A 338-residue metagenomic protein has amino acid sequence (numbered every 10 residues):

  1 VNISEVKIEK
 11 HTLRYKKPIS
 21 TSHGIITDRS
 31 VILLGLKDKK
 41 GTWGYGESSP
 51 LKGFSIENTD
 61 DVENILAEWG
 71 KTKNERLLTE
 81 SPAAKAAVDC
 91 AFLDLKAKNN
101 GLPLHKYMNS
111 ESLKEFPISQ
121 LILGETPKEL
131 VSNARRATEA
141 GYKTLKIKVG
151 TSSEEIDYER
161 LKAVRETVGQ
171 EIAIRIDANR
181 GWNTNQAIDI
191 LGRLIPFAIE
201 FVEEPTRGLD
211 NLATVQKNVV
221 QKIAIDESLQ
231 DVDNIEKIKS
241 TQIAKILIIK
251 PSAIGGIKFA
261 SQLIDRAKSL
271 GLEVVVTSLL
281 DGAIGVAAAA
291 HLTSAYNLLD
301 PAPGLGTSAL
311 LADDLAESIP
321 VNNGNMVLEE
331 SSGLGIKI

Functional and structural regions predicted by a protein language model:
V1-I174, N179-I188, G192-I195, L315-I338: N-terminal capping/lid subdomain adjacent to the active-site entrance of alpha/beta enzymes
G24-I25, G306-L311: Short, solvent-exposed secondary-structure boundary motifs
S48-S49, S252, T277-L279, G306-S308 (+2 more regions): Short, loop-centered acidic/histidine patches that primarily coordinate divalent metals
K96, T293-Y296: Generic structural signal for hydrophobic core residues of well-folded globular domains
Q120, I248, G304-L305: Structural signal for conserved beta-strand scaffold positions within catalytic alpha/beta enzyme cores
I147, S152-A287, T293, L310-V321: Catalytic core of soluble alpha/beta enzymes
N297-P303, T307: Short helix/strand-capping turn motifs
